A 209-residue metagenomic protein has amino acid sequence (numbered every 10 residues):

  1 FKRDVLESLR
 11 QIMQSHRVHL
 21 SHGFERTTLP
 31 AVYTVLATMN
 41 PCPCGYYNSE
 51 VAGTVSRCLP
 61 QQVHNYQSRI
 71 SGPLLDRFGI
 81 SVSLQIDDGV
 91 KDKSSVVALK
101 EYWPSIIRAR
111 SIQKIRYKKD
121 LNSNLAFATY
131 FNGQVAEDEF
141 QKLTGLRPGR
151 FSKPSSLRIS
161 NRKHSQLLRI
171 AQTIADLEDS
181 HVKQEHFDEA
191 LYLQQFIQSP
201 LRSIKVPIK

Functional and structural regions predicted by a protein language model:
D4-I208: Basic, amphipathic alpha-helical bundle interface domains used for macromolecular binding and assembly
